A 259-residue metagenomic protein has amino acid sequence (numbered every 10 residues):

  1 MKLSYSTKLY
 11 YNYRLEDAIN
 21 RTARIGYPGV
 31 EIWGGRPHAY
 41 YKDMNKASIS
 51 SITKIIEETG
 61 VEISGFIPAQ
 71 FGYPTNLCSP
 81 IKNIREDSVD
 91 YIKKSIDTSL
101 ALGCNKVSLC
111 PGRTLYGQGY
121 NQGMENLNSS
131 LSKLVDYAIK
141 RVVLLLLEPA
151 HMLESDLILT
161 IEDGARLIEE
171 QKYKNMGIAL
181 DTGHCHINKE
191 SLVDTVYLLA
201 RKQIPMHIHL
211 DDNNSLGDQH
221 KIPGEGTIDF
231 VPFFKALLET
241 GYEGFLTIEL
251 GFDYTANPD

Functional and structural regions predicted by a protein language model:
M1-S4, S64-S79, P111-L115: N-terminal small/glycine-rich loop or linker at the start of catalytic domains across soluble metabolic enzymes
M1-T7, Y11-G26, T53, G103 (+2 more regions): Histidine-acidic metal/acid-base catalytic patches
L9-Y11, G34-R36, A69-G72, P111-L115 (+4 more regions): Active-site-proximal loop/turn and secondary-structure-junction residues that shape catalytic pockets, frequently
E16-D17, E57-E58, T75-G177, I187: Active-site acidic/histidine proton-transfer and metal-coordination neighborhood in alpha/beta enzyme cores
P28-G29, E62, N105, L144 (+1 more regions): Residue-level detector of anion-binding/catalytic polar loops
E31-E57, P111-G119, D218: Glycine-rich, proline-tolerant flexible connector loops at the mouths of alpha/beta enzymes
K46-T59, S130-A138, T195-L198, P232-A236: Catalytic-core regions built around general acid/base machinery
